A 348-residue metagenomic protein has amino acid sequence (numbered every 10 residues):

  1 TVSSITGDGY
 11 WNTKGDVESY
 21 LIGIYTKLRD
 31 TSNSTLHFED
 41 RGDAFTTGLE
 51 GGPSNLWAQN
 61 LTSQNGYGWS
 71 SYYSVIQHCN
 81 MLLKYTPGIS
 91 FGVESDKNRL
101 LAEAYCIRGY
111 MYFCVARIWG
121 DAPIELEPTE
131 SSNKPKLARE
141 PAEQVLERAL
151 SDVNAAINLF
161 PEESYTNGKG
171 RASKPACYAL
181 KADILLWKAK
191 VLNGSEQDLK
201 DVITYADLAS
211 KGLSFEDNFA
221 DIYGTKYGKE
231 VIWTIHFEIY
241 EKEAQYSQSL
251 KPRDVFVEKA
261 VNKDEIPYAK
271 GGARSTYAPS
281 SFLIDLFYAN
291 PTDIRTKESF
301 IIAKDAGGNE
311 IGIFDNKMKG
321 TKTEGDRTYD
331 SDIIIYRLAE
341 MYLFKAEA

Functional and structural regions predicted by a protein language model:
T1, R29-N60, N80-L83, P87 (+3 more regions): Aromatic-residue-lined binding/catalytic grooves and analogous aromatic/hydrophobic interfacial grooves in multimeric
T1-E39, E143: Acidic, glycine-rich segments characteristic of secretory precursors and extracytoplasmic regions
S3-T6, Q59-T62, L126-K134: Short linear capping/connector segments at secondary-structure termini
T13, V93, A138-P141, S173 (+3 more regions): Helix N-cap and loop-to-helix transition residues
T13-K14, E18, T26, G51-W119 (+6 more regions): Conserved, well-structured interaction surfaces
G15, L21, F45-S71, D207-E347: Elongated scaffold/linker segments in the mid-to-C-terminal portions of large proteins
S95-L101, G170-K174, E196-T204, A269-S281: Glycine-rich, flexible loop segments associated with nucleotide phosphate handling
L126-P128, R139, A179, V191-I203 (+1 more regions): Acidic, serine/threonine/proline-rich low-complexity intrinsically disordered regions
